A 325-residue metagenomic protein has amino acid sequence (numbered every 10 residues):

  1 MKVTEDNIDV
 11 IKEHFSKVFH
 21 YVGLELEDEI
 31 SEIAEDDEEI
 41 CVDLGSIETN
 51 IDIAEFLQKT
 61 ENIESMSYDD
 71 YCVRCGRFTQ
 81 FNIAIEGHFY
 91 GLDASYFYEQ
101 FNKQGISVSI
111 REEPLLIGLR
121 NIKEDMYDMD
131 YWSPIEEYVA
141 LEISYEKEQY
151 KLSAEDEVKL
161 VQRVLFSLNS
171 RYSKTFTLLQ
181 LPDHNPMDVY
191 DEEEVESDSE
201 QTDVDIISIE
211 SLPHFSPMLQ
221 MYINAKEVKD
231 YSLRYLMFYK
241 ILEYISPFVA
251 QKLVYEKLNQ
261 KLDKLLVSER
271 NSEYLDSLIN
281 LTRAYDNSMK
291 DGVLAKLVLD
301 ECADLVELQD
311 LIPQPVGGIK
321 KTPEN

Functional and structural regions predicted by a protein language model:
K2-D230: Charged, non-catalytic interaction/linker regions at domain boundaries that couple catalytic cores to substrate
E200-N325: Amphipathic, oligomerization/interface secondary-structure segments
